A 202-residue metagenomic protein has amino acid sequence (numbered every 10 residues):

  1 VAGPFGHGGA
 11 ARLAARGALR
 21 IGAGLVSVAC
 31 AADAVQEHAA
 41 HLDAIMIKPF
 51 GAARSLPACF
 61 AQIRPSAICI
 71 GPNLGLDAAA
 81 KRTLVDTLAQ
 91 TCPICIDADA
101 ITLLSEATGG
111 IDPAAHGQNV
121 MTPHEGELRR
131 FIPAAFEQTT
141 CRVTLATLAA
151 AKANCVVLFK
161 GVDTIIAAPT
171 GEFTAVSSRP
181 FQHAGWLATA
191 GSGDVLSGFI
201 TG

Functional and structural regions predicted by a protein language model:
V1-A98, T102-V120, E125-G202: Small-residue (G/A/S/T)-rich helix-start motifs and N-terminal tracts that mark the onset
